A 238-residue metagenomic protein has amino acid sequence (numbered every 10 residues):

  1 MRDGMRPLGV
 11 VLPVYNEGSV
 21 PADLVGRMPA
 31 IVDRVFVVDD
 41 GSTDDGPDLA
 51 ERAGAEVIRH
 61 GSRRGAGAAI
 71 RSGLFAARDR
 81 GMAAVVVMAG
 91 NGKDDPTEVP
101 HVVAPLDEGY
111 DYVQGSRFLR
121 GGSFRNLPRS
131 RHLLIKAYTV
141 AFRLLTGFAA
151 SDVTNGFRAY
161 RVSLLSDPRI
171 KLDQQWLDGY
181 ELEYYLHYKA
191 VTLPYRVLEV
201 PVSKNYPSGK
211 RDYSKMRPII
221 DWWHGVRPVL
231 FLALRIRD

Functional and structural regions predicted by a protein language model:
M1-G9, E108, H224-D238: Terminal low-complexity segments of carbohydrate-biosynthetic enzymes
M1-R27: N-proximal low-complexity "stem/linker" segments adjacent to membrane-targeting elements
L12, L24-V25, D33-S42, I58: Short beta-strand/loop segment that forms part of the nucleotide-sugar
S19-D23, D44-A53: Acidic helix N-cap motif at the loop->helix transition within catalytic regions of sugar-transfer enzymes
D39-P47, G92: A conserved acidic beta->alpha catalytic loop
G61-D79, P96-Y180, Y206-M216, I220-V226: Acceptor/aglycone-binding surface of glycosyltransferases and processive sugar-polymer synthases
M82-K93: Short beta-strand-to-loop acidic/aromatic patch adjacent to the donor-nucleotide binding site
Q174-W176, H187-N205: Catalytic donor-sugar/metal-binding loop of nucleotide-sugar-dependent glycosyltransferases
